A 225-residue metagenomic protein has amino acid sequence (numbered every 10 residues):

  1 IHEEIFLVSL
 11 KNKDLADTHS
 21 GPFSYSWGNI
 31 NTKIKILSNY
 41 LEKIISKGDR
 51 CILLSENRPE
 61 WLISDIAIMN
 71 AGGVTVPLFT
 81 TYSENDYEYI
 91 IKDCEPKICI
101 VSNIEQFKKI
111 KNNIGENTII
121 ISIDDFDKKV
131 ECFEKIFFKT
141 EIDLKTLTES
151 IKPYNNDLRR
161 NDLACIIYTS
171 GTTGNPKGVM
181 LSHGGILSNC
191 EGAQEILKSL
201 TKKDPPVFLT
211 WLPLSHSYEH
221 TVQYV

Functional and structural regions predicted by a protein language model:
L7-I45, D49-L62, I66, S83-E88: Conserved AMP-binding/adenylate-forming core of the ANL superfamily
K13, F23, K108-R160: ANL superfamily adenylate-forming
S24-G28, N155, A164-C190: Conserved AMP-binding A3 loop
C51, I68, C99, L163 (+3 more regions): Conserved S/T- and glycine-rich ATP-binding loop of Class I adenylate-forming
L53, G185, I196-V225: Conserved AMP-binding loop of ANL adenylate-forming enzymes
G72: Structured binding elements
Y82-K111, N189-L209: Conserved ATP-dependent adenylate/AMP-binding module captured primarily in the ANL superfamily
T146-Y168, N175, T201-V207: Conserved pre-ATP/AMP-binding loop-to-beta segment of ANL
